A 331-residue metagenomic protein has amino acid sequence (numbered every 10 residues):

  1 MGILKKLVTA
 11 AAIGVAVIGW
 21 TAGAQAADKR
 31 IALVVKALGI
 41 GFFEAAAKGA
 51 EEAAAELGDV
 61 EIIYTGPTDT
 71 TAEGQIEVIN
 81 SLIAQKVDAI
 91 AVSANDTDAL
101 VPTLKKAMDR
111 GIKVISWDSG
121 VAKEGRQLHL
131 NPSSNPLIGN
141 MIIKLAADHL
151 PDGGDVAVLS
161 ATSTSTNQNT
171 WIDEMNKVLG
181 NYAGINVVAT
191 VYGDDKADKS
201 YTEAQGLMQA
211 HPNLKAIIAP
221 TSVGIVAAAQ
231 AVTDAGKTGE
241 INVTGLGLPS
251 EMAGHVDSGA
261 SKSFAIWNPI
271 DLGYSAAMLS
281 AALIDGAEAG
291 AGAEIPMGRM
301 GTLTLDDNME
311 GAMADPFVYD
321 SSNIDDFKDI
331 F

Functional and structural regions predicted by a protein language model:
I3-V8, W20, A24-F331: A residue-level marker of the well-folded mature domains of exported/periplasmic proteins
I13-T21: Hydrophobic h-region of N-terminal signal peptides that target proteins for export in Gram-negative bacteria
